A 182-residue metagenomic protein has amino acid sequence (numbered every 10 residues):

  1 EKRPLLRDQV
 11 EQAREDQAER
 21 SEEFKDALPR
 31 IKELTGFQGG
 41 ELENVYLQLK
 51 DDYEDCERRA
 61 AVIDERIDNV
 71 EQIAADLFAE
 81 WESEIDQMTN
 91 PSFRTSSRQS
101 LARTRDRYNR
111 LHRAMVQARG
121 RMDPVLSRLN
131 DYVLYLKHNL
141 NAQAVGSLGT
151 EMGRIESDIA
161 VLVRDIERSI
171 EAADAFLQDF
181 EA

Functional and structural regions predicted by a protein language model:
E1-C56: Immediate post-signal-peptide N-terminus of mature secreted/exported proteins
E11, E15-A18, E22, E54 (+6 more regions): Heptad-repeat alpha-helical rod positions in long coiled-coil/spectrin-like domains
D16, R20-R30, I73, L77 (+3 more regions): Amphipathic, well-ordered alpha-helical segments in soluble domains
D26, R30, E65, A79-E82 (+2 more regions): Compositionally biased, intrinsically disordered terminal targeting/sorting segments of membrane/secreted proteins
I31, T35-Q38, L42, T104 (+4 more regions): Amphipathic alpha-helical membrane/lipid-surface binding segments
E43-K50, R94-A102, G146-G153: Short, charged, amphipathic alpha-helical segments
R66-G146: Extended amphipathic alpha-helical interaction segments
V116, G120-A182: Long amphipathic all-alpha helical oligomerization modules
